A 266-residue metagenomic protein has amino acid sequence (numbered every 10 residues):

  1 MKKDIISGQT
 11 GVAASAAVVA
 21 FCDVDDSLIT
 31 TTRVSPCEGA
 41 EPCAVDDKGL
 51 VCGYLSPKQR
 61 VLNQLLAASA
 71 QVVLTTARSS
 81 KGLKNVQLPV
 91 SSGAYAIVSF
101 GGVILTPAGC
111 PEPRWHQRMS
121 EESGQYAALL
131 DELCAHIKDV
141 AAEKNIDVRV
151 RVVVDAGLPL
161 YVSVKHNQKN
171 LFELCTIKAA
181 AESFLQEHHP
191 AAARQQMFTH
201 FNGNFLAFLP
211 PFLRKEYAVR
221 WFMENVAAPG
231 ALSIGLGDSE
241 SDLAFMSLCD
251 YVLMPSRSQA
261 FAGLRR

Functional and structural regions predicted by a protein language model:
D4-A20, V24-V72, S80-K84: Active-site neighborhood of HAD-like aspartate-dependent phosphohydrolases
V18-A20, A94, S233: The start of beta-strands in P-loop NTPase/AAA+ ATPase cores
C22-V34, S99-G101, P107-G109, D155-G157 (+1 more regions): Short loop/turn segments at strand-loop or loop-helix junctions that form parts of catalytic or ligand-binding pockets
Y54-A142: Active-site phosphate-binding/coordination module
V72, A96, S233, V252-L253: Short, well-ordered beta-strand core segments
G82-N85, A218, A244-F245, G263: Phosphate- and divalent-cation-binding pockets in alpha/beta enzyme and binding domains that engage nucleotide-derived
H136-I234, E240-L248: Conserved acidic, metal-coordinating active-site core of Asp-based, Mg2+-dependent phosphoryl-transfer enzymes
L248-R266: Asp-based, Mg2+/Mn2+-dependent phosphohydrolase catalytic module
